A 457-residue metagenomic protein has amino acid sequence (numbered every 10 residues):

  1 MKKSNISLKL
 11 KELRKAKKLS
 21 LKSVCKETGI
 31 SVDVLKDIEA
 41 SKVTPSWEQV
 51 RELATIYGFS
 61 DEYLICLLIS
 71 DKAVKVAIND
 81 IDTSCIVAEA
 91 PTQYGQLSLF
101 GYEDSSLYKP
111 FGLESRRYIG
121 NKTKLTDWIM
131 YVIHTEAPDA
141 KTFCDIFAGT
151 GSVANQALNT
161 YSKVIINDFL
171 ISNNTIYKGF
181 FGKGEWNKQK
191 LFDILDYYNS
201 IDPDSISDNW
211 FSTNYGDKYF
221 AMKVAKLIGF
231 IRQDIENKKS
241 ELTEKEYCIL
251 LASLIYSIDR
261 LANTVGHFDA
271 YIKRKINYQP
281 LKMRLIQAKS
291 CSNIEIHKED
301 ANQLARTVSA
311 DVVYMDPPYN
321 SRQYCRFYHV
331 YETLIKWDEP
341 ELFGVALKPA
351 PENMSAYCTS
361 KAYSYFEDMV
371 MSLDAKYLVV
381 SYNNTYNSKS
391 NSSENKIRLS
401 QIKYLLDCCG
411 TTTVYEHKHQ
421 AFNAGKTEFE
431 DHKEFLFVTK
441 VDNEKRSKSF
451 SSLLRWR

Functional and structural regions predicted by a protein language model:
M1-A16: A short, Lys/Arg-rich alpha-helix, primarily the initiator
K18-D37: Short alpha-helical DNA-recognition segment
S46-Y63: DNA major-groove recognition helix of helix-turn-helix/homeodomain DNA-binding modules
I65-S98: Short, charged recognition helix plus adjacent turn of helix-turn-helix-like nucleic-acid-binding domains
E89-T142, S152-N159, K183: S-adenosyl-L-methionine
I129, F143-A157, I166-L170, S257 (+2 more regions): Conserved proline-anchored active-site loop of SAM-dependent methyltransferases that bridges a beta-strand
K163, F169-I286, C325-T359, Y363-D368: Class I S-adenosyl-L-methionine-dependent methyltransferase module
A356-G410, H417: Conserved Class I SAM-dependent methyltransferase catalytic core
